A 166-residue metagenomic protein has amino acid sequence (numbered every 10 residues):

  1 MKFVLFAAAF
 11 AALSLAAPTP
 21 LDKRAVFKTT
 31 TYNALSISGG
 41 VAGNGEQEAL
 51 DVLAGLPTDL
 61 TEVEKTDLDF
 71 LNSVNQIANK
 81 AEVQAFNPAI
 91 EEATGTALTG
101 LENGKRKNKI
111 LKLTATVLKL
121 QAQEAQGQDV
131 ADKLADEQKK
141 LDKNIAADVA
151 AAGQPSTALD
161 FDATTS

Functional and structural regions predicted by a protein language model:
M1-L21, L113: Fungal secretory targeting signals
A17-S166: Mature, structured extracellular domains of secreted fungal proteins
